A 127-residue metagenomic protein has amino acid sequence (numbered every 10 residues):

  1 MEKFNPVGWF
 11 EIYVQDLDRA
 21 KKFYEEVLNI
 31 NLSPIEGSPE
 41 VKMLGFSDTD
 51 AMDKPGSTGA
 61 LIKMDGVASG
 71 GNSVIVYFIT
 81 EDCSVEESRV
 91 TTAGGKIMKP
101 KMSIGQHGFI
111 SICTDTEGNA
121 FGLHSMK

Functional and structural regions predicted by a protein language model:
M1-G8, I12, S33-G37, E87-K127: Vicinal oxygen chelate
E2, E11-G56: Core segments of cupin and vicinal oxygen chelate
L17, G45-T91, P100-G108, T116: Conserved, structured core segments of small domains
V41, A68, K127: Flexible, glycine-rich phosphate/dinucleotide-binding loops and adjacent beta-alpha linkers at cofactor/substrate
